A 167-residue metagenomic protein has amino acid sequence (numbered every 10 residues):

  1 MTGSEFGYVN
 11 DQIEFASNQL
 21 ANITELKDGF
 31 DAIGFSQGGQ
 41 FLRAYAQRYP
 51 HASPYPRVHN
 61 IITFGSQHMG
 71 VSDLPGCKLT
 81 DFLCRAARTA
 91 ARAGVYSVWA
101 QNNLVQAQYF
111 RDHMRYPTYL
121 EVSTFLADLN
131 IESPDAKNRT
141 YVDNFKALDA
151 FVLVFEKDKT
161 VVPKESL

Functional and structural regions predicted by a protein language model:
M1-G7, S72: Glycine-rich "HGGG/HGxG" loop immediately N-terminal to the catalytic nucleophile of the alpha/beta-hydrolase
G7-N10, L120: Soluble non-cytosolic domains of exported or imported proteins
N10-Y116: Serine-dependent carboxylesterase/thioesterase catalytic core of lipase-like alpha/beta-hydrolase/SGNH enzymes
T24, Y49-P50, S133, K137 (+1 more regions): Eukaryotic basic, amphipathic alpha-helical target segments in cytosolic regions
R115-V142: Active-site nucleophile elbow and catalytic-triad environment of alpha/beta-hydrolase enzymes
T140-L167: C-terminal catalytic-base region of ester-bond hydrolases, centering on the histidine of the charge-relay
